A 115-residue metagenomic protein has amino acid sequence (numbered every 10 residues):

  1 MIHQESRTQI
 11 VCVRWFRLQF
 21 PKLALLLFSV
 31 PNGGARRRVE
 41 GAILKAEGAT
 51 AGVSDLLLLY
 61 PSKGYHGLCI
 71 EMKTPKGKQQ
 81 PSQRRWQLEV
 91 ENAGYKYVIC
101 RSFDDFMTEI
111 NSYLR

Functional and structural regions predicted by a protein language model:
M1-R115: Catalytic phosphate/metal-binding cores of nucleic-acid and nucleotide-processing enzymes, i.e., regions that mediate
